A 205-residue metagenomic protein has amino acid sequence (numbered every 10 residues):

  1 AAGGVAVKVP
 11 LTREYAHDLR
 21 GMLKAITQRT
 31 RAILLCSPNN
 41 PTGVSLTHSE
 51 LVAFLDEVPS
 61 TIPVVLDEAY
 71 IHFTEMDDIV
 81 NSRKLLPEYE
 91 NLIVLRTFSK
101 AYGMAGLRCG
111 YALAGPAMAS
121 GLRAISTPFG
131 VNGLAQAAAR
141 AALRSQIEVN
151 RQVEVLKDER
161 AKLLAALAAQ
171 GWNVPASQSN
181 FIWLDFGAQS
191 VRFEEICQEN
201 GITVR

Functional and structural regions predicted by a protein language model:
A1-L35: PLP-dependent aminotransferase-like
A2-G3, E88-Y89, Q170, N200: Short, structured coil segments at secondary-structure junctions
V7-P10, A32-P38, V64-E68, P175-Q178: Short beta-strands and strand-loop turn motifs
L11-R13, L156-K157, A161, A165-N200: Conserved PLP-binding catalytic core of the aspartate aminotransferase-like
A16-R29, P41-V64, E68-S99: Active-site pre-lysine segment of PLP-dependent enzymes
N91-A168, W172-P175: PLP-dependent aminotransferase class I/II
